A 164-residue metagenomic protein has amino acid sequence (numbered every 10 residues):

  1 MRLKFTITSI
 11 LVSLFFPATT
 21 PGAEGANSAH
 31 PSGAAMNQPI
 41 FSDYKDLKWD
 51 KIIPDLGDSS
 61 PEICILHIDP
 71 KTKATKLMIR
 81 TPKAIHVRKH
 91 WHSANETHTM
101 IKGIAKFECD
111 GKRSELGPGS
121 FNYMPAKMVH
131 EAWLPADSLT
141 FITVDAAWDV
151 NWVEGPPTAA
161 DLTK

Functional and structural regions predicted by a protein language model:
M1-I7: Bacterial N-terminal signal peptides that target proteins for export
T8-P17: Bacterial N-terminal signal peptides
G22-T75, P157-K164: A short, N-terminal "cap"/entry segment at the start of jelly-roll beta-barrel domains of the cupin/DSBH fold
P61, T72-K76, N95, K127 (+1 more regions): Extracytoplasmic
T75-W91, P125-A126: Conserved short histidine dyad/triad with adjacent acidic residue
P82-I85, H92-D110: Glycine- and acidic-residue-biased ligand/ion/polar-headgroup-sensing regions
D110-V129: Short acidic-glycine-tyrosine-enriched beta hairpin
A126-N151: Ligand-binding loop in jelly-roll beta-barrel domains
